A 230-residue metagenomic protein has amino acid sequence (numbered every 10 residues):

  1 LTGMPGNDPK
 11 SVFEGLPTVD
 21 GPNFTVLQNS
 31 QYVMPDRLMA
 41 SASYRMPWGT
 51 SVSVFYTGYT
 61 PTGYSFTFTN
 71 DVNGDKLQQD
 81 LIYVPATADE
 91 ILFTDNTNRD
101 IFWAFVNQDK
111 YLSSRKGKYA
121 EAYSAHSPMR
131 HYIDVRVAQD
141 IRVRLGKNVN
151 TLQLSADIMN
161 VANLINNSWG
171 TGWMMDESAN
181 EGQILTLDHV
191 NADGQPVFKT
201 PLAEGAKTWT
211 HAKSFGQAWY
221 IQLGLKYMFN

Functional and structural regions predicted by a protein language model:
L1, V54-G58, L154-N160, T171 (+1 more regions): Transmembrane beta-barrel strands of outer-membrane/channel proteins
L1-F66: Gram-negative outer-membrane beta-barrel transporters
T2-T18, T69-Q78, W169-A179: Flexible, surface-exposed loop regions and adjacent strand-edge segments of Gram-negative outer-membrane beta-barrel
M34-D36, M129-I133, N150, Q217-I221: Residues that define the transmembrane beta-barrel architecture of outer-membrane proteins
S41-S43, R136-A138, D157, G224: Outer-membrane beta-barrel architecture
Y44-M46, Q139-I141, Y227-F229: Residue-level signature of outer-membrane beta-barrel architecture
S51-G146, Q153, S178-K213: Extracytoplasmic gating/loop element in the C-terminal half of outer-membrane beta-barrel translocons and assembly
G216-N230: Outer-membrane beta-barrel "beta-signal"
